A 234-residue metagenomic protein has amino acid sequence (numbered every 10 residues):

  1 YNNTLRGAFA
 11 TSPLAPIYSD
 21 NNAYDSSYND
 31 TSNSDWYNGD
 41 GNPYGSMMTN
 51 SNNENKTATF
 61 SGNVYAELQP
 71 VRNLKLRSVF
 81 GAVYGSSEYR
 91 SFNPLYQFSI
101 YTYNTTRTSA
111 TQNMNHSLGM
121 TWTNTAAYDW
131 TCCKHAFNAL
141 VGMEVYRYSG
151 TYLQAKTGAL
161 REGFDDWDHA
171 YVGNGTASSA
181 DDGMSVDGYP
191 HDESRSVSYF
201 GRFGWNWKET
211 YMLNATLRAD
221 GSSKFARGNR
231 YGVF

Functional and structural regions predicted by a protein language model:
Y1-S61, R77-V197, K224: Surface-exposed loop/interface segments of Gram-negative outer-membrane beta-barrel transport/assembly proteins
L68, W205, E209-T210, F234: Extended, hydrophobic/aromatic-rich amphipathic alpha-helical segments that build helical scaffolds
Q69-V71, T131-K134, K208: Outer-membrane beta-barrel channels and translocator barrels
G163, G232-F234: Feature captures outer-membrane beta-barrel proteins of Gram-negative bacteria and organelles
V197-W207: Structured alpha-helical segments in the cores of large, soluble enzyme domains
N214-G221: Transmembrane beta-strand segments that form the barrel wall of outer-membrane beta-barrel proteins
R227-Y231: Short glycine/threonine-rich loop-to-helix capping motif typified by GTGT followed within a few residues by an Asp-Pro
